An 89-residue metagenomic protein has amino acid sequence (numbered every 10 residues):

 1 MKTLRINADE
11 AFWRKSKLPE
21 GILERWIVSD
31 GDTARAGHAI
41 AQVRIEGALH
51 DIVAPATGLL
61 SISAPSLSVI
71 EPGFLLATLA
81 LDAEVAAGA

Functional and structural regions predicted by a protein language model:
M1-Q42, D51, A87-A89: Acidic, low-complexity mobile loops and tails
I27, I62-V69: Exposed loop and linker-edge segments at protein-protein interfaces
R35-D51, L67, E71-G88: Short hydrophobic beta/alpha edge segments that flank linear recognition/processing sites
A56: A cytosolic small-molecule/anion-sensing beta-strand core signal
L59: Short, solvent-exposed cationic patches
